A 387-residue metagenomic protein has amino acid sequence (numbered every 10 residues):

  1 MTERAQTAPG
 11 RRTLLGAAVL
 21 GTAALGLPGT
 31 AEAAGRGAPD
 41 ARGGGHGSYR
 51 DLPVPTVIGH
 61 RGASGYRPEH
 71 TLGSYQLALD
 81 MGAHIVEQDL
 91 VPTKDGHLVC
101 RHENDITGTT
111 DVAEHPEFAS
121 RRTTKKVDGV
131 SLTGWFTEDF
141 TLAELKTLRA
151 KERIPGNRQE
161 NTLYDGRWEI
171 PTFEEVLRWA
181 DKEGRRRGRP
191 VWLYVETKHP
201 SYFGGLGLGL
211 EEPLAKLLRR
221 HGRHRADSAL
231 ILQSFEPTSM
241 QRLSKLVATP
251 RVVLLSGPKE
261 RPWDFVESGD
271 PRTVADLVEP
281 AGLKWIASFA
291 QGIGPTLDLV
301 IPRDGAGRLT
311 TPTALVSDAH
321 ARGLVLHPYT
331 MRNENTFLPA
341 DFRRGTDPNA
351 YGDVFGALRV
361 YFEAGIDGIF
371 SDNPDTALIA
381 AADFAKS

Functional and structural regions predicted by a protein language model:
T2-S387: Phosphate-group recognition and catalysis centered on beta-loop-alpha active-site segments
